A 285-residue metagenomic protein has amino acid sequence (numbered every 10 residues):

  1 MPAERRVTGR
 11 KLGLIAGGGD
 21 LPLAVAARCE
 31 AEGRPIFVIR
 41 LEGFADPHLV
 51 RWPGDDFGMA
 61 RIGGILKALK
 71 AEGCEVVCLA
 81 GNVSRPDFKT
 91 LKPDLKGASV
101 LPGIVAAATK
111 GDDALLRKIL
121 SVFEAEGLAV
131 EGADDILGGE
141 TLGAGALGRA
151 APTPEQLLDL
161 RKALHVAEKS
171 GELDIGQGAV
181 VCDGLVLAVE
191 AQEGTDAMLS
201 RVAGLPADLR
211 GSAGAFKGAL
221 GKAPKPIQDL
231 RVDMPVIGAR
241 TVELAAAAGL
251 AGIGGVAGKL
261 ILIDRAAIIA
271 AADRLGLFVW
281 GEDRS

Functional and structural regions predicted by a protein language model:
P2-L41: N-terminal basic/disordered segments at the start of proteins
P2-T8, C29-E30, P47, A68-E72 (+7 more regions): Solvent-exposed alpha-helices and their adjacent loops that cap or buttress functional pockets in soluble metabolic
L14-A16, F37-R40, V77-A80, D112 (+5 more regions): General beta-strand structural signal in soluble alpha/beta enzymes
I15, P22-L23, A45, S121-E131 (+2 more regions): Catalytic domains of riboflavin
A16, D20-A24, F57-G64, E72 (+9 more regions): Conserved active-site and cofactor/substrate-binding residues in soluble primary-metabolism enzymes
C29, D113, A129-V242: Conserved mixed alpha/beta catalytic, RNA-binding, or beta-rich assembly cores of soluble enzyme, regulatory
L41-C74, K92-V100, I104, A197-S285: Feature captures the catalytic cores and cofactor-binding loops of soluble hydro-lyases/lyases that act on carboxylate
I62-L137: N-terminal glycine-rich phosphate/adenylate-binding segment common to multiple enzyme folds
